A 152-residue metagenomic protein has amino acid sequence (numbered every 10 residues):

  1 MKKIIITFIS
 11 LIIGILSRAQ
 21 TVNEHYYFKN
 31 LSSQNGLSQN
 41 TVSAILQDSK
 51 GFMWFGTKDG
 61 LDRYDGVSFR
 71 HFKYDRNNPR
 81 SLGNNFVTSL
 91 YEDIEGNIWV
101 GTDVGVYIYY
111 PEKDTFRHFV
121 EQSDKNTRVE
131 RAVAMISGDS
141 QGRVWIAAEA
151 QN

Functional and structural regions predicted by a protein language model:
M1-N152: Carboxylate-rich, polar loop motifs that coordinate divalent cations or form catalytic acidic clusters
